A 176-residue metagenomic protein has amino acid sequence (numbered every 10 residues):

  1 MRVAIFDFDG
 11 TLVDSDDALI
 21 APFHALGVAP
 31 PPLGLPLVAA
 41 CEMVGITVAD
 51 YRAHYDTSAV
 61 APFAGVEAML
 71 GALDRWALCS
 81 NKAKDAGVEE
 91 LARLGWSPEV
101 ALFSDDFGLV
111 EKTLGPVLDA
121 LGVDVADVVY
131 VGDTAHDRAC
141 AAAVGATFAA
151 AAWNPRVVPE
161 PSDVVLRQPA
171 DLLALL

Functional and structural regions predicted by a protein language model:
M1-G71, R75, A83-D85: N-terminal helical cap/lid subdomain that shapes the substrate entry/recognition surface in HAD-like hydrolases
M1-R2, D74-A77, K84-L176: Asp-based, Mg2+/Mn2+-dependent phosphohydrolase catalytic module
